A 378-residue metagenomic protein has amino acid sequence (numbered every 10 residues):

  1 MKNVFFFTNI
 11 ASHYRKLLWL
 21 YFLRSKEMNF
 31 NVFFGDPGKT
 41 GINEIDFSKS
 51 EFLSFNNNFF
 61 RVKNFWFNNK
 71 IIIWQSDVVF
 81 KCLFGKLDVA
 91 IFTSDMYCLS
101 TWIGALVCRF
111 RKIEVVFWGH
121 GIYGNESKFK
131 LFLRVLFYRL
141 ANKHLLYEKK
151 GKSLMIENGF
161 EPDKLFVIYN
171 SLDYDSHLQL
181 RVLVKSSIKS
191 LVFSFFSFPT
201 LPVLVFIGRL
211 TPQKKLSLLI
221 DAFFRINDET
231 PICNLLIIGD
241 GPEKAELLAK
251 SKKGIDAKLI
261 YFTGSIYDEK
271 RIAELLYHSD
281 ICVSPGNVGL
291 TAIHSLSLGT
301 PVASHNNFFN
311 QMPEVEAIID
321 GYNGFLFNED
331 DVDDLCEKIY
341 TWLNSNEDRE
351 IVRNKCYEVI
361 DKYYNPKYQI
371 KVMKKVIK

Functional and structural regions predicted by a protein language model:
F5, S194-K214, I220-F224: Conserved donor-binding/catalytic core segment of Leloir-type glycosyltransferases
D95-L99, I113-L131, L140-K143: A short, histidine- and acid-enriched strand-loop-helix "catalytic/donor-clamping" loop that lines the nucleotide-sugar
G104, S265, D320-G321, F325-V332 (+1 more regions): Conserved acidic donor-binding segment of nucleotide-sugar-dependent glycosyltransferases
R139-S190, I260: Donor nucleotide-sugar binding/catalytic pocket of nucleotide-sugar-dependent glycosyltransferases
A245-I266: Nucleotide-activated donor-binding/catalytic signature segment of Leloir-type glycosyltransferases, i.e., the conserved
E274-N287, T300-P301: Acidic donor-binding loop of glycosyltransferase active sites
P301-N310, F325: Short hydrophobic beta-strand element within catalytic cores of glycosyltransferases and related nucleotide-activated
D334, T341, D348-K362: A short, well-ordered alpha-helix in the C-terminal region of glycosyltransferases
